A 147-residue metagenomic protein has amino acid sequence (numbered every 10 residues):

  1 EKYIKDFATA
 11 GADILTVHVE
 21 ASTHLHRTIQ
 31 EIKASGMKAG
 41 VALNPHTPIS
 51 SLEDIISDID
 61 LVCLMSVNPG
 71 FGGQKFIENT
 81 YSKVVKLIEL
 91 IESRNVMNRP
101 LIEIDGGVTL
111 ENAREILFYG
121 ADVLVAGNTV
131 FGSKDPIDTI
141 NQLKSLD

Functional and structural regions predicted by a protein language model:
E1, A21, A42-I49, P100-E111 (+1 more regions): Glycine-rich beta-to-alpha transition loops that act as phosphate-gripper elements at the mouths of alpha/beta enzyme
E1-T9, T47-I59, V108-V123: Catalytic cores of alpha/beta
E1-V41: Glycine/small-residue-rich loop that forms an oxyanion/phosphate-binding "nest" at active or ligand-binding sites
F7, V62, L87, D105 (+3 more regions): Conserved, mostly hydrophobic/aromatic
A8, I29-G36, K83-N95, N141-K144: Surface-exposed amphipathic alpha-helices with a cationic face
L15-V17, A39-L43, V62-L64, P100-G106 (+1 more regions): Hydrophobic faces of well-ordered beta-strands that scaffold small-molecule active sites in alpha/beta enzyme cores
V17-H24, C63-K75, Y119-T139: Glycine-rich phosphate-binding active-site loops on the catalytic face of alpha/beta enzymes
P45, E53-I55, L61-N95, L101-I102 (+1 more regions): Glycine/Thr-rich beta-alpha phosphate-binding loop at enzyme active sites
